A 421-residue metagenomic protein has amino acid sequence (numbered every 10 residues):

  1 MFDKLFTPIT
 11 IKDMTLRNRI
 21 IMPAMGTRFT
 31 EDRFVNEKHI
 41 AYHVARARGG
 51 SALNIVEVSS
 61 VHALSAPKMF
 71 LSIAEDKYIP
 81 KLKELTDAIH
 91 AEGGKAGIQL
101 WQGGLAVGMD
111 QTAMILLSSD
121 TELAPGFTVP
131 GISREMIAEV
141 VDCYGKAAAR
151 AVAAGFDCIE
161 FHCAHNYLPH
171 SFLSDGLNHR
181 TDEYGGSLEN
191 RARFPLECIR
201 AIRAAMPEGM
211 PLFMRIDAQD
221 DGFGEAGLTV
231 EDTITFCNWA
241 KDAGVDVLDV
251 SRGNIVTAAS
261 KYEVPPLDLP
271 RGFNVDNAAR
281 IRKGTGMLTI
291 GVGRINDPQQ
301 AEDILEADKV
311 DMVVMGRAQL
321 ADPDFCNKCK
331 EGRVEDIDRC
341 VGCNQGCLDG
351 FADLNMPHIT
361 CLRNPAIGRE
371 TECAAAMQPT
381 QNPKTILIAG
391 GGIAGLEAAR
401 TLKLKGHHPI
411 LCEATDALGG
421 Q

Functional and structural regions predicted by a protein language model:
M1-A389, I393-P409, A417: Flavin-dependent oxidoreductase catalytic cores
G419-Q421: Thiamine diphosphate
